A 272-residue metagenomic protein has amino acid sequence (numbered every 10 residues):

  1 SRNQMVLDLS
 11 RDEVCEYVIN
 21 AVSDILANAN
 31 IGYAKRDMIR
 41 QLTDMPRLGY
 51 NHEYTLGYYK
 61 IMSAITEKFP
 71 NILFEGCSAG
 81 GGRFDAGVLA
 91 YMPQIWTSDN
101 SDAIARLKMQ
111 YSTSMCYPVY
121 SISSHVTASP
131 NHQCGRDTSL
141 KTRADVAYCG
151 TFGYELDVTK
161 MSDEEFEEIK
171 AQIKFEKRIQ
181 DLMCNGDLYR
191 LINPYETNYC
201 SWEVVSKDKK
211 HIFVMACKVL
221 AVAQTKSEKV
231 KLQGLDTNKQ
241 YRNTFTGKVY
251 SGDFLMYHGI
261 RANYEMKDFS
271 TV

Functional and structural regions predicted by a protein language model:
R2-K141, T151-F166: Active-site neighborhood of glycoside hydrolase catalytic domains
M5, P70-I72, P93, D145 (+5 more regions): Structural beta-strand/beta-sheet cores of well-ordered domains, especially the beta-sheet scaffolds that support
D37, F74, A147, V214 (+1 more regions): Hydrophobic, well-ordered secondary-structure elements that form the walls of internal hydrophobic environments
R40, S78-G80, G153, D208 (+3 more regions): A broadly conserved detector of short glycine/acidic/proline-rich loop/turn motifs that flank catalytic sites and bind
H52-T55, Y59-G82, G87-V88, A171 (+1 more regions): C-terminal extensions
K141-I192: Catalytic cores of secreted or luminal carbohydrate-active enzymes
P194-T237: Carbohydrate-binding surface patches
L220-V272: C-terminal beta-sandwich/jelly-roll accessory domains of carbohydrate-active enzymes
